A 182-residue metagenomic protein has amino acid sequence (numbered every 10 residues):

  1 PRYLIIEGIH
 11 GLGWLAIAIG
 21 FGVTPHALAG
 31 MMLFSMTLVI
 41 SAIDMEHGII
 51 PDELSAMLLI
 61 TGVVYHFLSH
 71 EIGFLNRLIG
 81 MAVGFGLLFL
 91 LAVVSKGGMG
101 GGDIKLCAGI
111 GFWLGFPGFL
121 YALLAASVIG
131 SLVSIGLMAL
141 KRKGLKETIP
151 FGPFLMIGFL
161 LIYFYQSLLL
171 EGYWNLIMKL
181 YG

Functional and structural regions predicted by a protein language model:
P1, I129-L140, Y181: Alpha-helical transmembrane segments within multi-pass membrane transporters and channels
P1-V23, L170, W174-G182: N-terminal transmembrane signal-anchor/hairpin module of polytopic inner-membrane proteins
I6-W14, L54-G62, I104-L106, F151-M156: Core segments of transmembrane alpha-helices that mediate helix-helix packing or line hydrophobic substrate/ligand
L12, L38, V63-V64, L91 (+2 more regions): Hydrophobic residues within the alpha-helical transmembrane core of Major Facilitator Superfamily
A18, G22, E46, A92-K96 (+6 more regions): Membrane-water interface at transmembrane helix exits
A27-I129, E171-G182: Functional transmembrane core segments of multi-pass inner-membrane proteins
L58, I129, L155-F164: Hydrophobic cores of alpha-helical transmembrane segments in multi-pass inner/ER membrane proteins, independent
G136-L161: Interfacial loop-to-transmembrane junctions
